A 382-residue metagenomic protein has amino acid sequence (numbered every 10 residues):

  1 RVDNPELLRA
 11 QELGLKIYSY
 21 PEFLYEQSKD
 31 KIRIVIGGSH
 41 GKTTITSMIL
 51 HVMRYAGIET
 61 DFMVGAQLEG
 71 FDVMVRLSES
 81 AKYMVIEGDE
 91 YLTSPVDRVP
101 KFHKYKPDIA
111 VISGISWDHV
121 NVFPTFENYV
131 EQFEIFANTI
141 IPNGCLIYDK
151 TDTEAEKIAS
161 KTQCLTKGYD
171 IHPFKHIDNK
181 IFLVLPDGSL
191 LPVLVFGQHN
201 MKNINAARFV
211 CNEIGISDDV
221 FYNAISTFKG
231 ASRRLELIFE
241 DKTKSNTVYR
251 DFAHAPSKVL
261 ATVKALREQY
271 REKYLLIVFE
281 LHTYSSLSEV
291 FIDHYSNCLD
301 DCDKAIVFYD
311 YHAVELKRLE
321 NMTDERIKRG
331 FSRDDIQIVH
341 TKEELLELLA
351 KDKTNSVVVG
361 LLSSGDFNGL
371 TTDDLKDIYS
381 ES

Functional and structural regions predicted by a protein language model:
R1-Y148, E154-L165, Y270: Phosphate-binding loop of NTP-binding sites
V2, T44, H199-N205, H254: A generic structural signal for residues located within well-ordered alpha-helices of large catalytic or ligand-binding
Y18-Y25, M63-A66, T162-N179, P192-Q198 (+3 more regions): Beta-strand->loop->alpha-helix junctions that form or flank phosphate-binding loops in nucleotide-handling enzymes
V85-E87, L194, T247-A253: Active-site-proximal beta-strand elements of phosphoester/diester hydrolases
S94-V96, L190, S257, S286: Short N-terminal helix/helix-N-cap motif within the alpha/beta-hydrolase-1
H103-W117, E154-K157, P192-G230: A conserved, hydrophobic alpha-helical segment in the catalytic core of large ATP/adenylate-utilizing enzymes
E134, A159-L165, A206-S382: ATP-dependent carboxylate-amine ligase
K180-P186: Short polybasic amphipathic segments
